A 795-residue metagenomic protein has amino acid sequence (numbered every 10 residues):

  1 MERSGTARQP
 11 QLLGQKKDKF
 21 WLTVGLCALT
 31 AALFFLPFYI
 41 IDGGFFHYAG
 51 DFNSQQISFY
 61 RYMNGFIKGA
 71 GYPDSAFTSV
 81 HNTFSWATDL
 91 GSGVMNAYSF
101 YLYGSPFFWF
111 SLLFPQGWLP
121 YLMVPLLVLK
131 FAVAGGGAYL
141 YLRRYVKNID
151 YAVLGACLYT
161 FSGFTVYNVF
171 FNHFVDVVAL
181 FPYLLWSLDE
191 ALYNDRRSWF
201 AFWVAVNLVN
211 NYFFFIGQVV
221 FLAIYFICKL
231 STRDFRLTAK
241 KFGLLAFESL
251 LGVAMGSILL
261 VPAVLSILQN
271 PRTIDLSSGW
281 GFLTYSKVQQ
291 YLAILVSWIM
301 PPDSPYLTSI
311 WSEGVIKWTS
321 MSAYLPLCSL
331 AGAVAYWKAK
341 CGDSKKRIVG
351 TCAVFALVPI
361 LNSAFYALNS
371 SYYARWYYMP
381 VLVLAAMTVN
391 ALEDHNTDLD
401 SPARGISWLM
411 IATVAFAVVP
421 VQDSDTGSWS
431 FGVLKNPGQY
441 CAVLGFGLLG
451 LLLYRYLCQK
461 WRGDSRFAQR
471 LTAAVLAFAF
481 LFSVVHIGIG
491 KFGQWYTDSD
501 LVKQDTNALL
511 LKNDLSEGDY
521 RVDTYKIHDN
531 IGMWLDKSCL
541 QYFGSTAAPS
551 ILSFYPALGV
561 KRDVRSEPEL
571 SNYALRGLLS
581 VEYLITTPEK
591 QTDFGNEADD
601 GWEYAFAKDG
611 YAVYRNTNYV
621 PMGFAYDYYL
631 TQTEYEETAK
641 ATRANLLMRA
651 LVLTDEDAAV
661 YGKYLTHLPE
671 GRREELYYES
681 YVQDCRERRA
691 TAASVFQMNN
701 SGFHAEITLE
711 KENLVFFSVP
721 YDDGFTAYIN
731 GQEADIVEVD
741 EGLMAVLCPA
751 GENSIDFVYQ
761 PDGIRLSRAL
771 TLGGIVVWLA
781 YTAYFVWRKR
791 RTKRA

Functional and structural regions predicted by a protein language model:
M1-I40, L244-L245, L452, R466-L476 (+1 more regions): Start-transfer (signal-anchor) and selected internal transmembrane alpha helices of multi-pass inner/ER membrane
G5, P10, G14-K16, L665-A795: Active-site-proximal, structured, solvent-exposed surfaces of multi-pass membrane proteins that position macromolecular
C27, F131-R144, D150-S231, L244-V264 (+5 more regions): Membrane-embedded helix bundles of polyisoprenyl
P37-Y145, D150-P182, V206-N210, A293 (+2 more regions): Active-site lumenal/periplasmic loops and adjacent helix-entry segments of GT-C-fold, multi-pass membrane
N53-I57, R61-A76, P106, K241-F242 (+5 more regions): Periplasmic/ER-lumenal interhelical loops and adjacent helix-loop junctions in multi-pass membrane proteins
L113, L471-N713, F717-F725, N730-A734: Soluble catalytic regions of membrane-associated enzymes that act on cell-envelope and secretory-pathway components
N194-D195, F214, K345-T506, E752-A795: Contiguous transmembrane helix-bundle modules in multi-pass membrane proteins
D234-G243, A333-A356: Membrane-interface helix-loop-helix junctions at transmembrane boundaries of multi-pass membrane enzymes, predominantly
